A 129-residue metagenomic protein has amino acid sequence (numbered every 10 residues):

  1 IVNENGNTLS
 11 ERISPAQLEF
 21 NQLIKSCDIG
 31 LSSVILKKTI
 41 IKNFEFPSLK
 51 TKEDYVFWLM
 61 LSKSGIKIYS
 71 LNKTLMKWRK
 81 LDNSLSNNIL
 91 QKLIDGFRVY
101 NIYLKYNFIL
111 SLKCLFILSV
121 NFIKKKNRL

Functional and structural regions predicted by a protein language model:
V2-E4, E11-Q91: Conserved nucleotide-sugar donor-binding catalytic segment
N5-N7, L112: Polar low-complexity intrinsically disordered regions
L9-S10, N127: Short amphipathic alpha-helical interaction/hinge segments
I68, T74-L75, D82-L129: Non-catalytic, C-terminal membrane-associated alpha-helical segments of glycosyltransferases
